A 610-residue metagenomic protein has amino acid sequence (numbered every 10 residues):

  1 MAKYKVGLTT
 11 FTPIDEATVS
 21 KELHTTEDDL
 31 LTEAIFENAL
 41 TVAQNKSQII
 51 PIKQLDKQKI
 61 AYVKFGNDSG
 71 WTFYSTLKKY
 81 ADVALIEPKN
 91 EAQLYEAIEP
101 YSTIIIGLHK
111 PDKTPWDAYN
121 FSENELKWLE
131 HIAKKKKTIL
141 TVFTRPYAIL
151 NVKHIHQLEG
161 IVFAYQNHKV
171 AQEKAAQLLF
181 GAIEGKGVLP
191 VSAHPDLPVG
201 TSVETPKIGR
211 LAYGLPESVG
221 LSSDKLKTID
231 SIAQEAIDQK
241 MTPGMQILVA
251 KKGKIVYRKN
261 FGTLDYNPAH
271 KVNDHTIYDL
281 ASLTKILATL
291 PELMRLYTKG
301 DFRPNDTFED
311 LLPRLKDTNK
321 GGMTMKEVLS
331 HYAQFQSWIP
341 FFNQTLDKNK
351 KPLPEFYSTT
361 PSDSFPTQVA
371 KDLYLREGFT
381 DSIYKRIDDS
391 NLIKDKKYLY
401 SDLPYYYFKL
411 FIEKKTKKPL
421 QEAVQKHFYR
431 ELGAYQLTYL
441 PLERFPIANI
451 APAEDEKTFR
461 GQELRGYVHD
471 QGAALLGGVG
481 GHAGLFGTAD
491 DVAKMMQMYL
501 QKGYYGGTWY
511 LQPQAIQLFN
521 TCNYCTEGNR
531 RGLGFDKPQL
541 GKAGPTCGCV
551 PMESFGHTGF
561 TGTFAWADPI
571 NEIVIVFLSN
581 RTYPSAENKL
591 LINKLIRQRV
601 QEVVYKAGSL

Functional and structural regions predicted by a protein language model:
M1-S218, S222: Preference for extracellular/luminal or secreted protein segments
A2-L8, A84-K89, Q93, P190-P198 (+6 more regions): Short, gly/Ser/Thr-rich active-site loops of penicillin-recognizing serine hydrolases
V63-N67, G107-P111, T141-P146, A164-N167 (+10 more regions): Active-site-proximal beta-strand/loop segments in catalytic clefts of secreted hydrolases
S218-L280, D301-R303, D470, A586: Short, conserved catalytic-motif segment at the N-terminal edge
K227-Q234, I247, G253, T276-D306 (+4 more regions): Active-site SXXK
Q239-Q246, N267-S330, N391-P404, G480-A483: Short active-site loop at a secondary-structure junction that contains or immediately precedes the catalytic residue(s)
G321-M552: Short, surface-exposed loop or secondary-structure junction motifs that flank catalytic or metal-binding residues
S554, T561-V574: Short, surface-exposed beta-strand/loop micro-motifs that present aromatic residues
